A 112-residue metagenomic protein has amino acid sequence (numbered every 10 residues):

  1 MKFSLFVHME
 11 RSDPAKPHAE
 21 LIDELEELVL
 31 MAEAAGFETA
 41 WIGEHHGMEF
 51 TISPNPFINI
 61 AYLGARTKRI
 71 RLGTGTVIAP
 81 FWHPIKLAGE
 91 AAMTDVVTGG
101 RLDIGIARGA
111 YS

Functional and structural regions predicted by a protein language model:
M1-T74: N-terminal beta1-alpha1-beta2 module of alpha/beta enzyme domains
K2-H18, F81-S112: Flexible, glycine-rich active-site loops centered on histidine and acidic residues that chelate a metal or position
T76-P80: The substrate-binding groove and active-site-proximal loops of carbohydrate-active enzymes, especially glycoside
